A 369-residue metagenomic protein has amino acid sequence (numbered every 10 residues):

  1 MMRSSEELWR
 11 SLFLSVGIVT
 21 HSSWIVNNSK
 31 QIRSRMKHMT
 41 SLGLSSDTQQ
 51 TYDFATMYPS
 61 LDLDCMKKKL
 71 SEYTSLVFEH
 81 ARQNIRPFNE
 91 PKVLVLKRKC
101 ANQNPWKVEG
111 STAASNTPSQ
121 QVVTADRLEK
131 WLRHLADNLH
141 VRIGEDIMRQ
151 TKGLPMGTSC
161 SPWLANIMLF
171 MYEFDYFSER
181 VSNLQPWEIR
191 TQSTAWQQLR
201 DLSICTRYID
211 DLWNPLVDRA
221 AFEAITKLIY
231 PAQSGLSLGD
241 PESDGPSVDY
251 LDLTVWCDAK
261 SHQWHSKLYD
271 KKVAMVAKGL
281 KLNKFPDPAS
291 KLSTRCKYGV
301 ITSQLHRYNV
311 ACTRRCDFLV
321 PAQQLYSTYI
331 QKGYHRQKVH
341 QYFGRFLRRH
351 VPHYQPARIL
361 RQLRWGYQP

Functional and structural regions predicted by a protein language model:
M1-N28, I147: Glycine/proline-rich, flexible active-site/cofactor-binding loop segments that harbor closely spaced acidic
M2, S29-R33, P162, N166: Short, well-ordered alpha-helical scaffold segments within catalytic/effector domains
F13, P59-D62, M66-K69, F78 (+3 more regions): Short helix/loop capping segments that flank catalytic or ligand/cofactor-binding pockets
L14, I18, E79, Q83 (+8 more regions): Intrinsically disordered or highly flexible coil/loop and linker segments, enriched in small and charged/polar residues
I18-M36, N183-Q192: Charged, flexible boundary elements
T40-A232, G245-Y250: Conserved polymerase palm-domain catalytic core
M148, K152-P155, S159, W163 (+2 more regions): Active-site and adjacent loop segments of nucleotide-processing enzymes that use two-metal-ion phosphate chemistry
